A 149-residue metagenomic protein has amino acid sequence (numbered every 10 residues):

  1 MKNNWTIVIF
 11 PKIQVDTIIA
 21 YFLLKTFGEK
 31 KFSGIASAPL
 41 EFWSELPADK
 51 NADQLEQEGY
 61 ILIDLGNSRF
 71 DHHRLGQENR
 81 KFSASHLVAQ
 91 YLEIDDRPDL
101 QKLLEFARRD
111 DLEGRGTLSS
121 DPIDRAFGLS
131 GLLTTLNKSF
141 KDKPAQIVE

Functional and structural regions predicted by a protein language model:
M1-E149: Replace "Mg2+/Mn2+-dependent" with "divalent metal-dependent
